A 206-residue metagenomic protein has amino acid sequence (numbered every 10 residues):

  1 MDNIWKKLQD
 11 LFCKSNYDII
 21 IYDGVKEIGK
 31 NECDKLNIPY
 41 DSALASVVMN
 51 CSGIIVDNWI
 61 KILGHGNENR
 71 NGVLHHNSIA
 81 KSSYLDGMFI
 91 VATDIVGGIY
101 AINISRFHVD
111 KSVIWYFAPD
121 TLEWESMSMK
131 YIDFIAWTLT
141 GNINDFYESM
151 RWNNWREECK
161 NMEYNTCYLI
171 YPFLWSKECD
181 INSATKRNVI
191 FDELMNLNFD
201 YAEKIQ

Functional and structural regions predicted by a protein language model:
M1-F107, C159-Q206: A surface-exposed partner-binding patch
D2, V56, S112, T121 (+3 more regions): Intrinsically disordered regions, especially transient/low-confidence alpha-helical propensity segments and coil-helix
W5, W59, W115, W124 (+3 more regions): A residue-identity detector for tryptophan
I79-Y84, Y116-K130, R151-Y164: Short flexible/disordered coil segments
D110-Y147: Compact, glycine/acidic-enriched structural inserts
I132-D180: A contiguous, mid-protein "functional segment" used to position or interact with cofactors/ions or partner subunits
